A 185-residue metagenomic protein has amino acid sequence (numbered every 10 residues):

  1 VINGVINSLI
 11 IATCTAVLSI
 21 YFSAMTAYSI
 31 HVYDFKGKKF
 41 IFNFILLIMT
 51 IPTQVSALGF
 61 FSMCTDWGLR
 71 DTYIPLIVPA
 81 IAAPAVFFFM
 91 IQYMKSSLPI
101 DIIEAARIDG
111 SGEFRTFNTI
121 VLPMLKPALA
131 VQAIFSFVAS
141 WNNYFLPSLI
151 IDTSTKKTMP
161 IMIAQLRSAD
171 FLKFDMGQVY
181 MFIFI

Functional and structural regions predicted by a protein language model:
V1-I185: A structural signal for multi-pass alpha-helical bundles of membrane permease subunits that mediate small-molecule
